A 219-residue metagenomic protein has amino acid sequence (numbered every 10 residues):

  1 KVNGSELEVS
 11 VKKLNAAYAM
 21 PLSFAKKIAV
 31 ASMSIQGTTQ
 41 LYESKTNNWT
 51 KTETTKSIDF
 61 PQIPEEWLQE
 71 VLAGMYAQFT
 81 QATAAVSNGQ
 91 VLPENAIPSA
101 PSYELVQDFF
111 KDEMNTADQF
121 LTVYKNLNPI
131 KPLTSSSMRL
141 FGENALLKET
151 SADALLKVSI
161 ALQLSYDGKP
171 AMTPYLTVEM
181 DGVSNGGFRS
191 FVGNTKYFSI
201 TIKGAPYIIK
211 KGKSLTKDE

Functional and structural regions predicted by a protein language model:
K1, D59-P61, V123-N128, K169: A generic short-segment signal for beta-strand/edge and adjacent turn/coil regions
K1-A29, S137-E219: C-terminal/domain-edge helix-coil "capping" segments
K1-M114, L146-L147, Q163: A structural "domain/chain start" motif
T38-T39, T46, T50-T55, T80-T83 (+9 more regions): Residue-identity detector for threonine
T55-F60, Q119-L121, V183-R189: Short, surface-exposed, polar/charged, turn-prone segments marking secondary-structure boundaries
A100-S135: Charged, often glycine-rich, active-site loop that binds/positions anionic groups
